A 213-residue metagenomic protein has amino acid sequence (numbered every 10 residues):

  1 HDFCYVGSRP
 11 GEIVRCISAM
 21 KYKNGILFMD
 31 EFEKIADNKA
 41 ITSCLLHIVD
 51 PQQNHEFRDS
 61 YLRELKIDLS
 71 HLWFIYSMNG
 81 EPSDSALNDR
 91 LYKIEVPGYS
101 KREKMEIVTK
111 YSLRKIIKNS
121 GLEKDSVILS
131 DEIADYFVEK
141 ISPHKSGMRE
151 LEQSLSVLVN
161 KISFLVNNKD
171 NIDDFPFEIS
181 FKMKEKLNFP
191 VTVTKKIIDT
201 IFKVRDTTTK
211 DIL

Functional and structural regions predicted by a protein language model:
H1-S8, E33-A40, K93-E103: Flexible beta-alpha connector loops of hexameric P-loop NTPases
H1-Y22: Short glycine-rich substrate-engagement loop in P-loop NTPases that contacts/grips substrate
S8-G11, Q53-R63, K118-L122, S163-F175 (+1 more regions): Active-site phosphate-binding and catalytic loops of NTP-dependent enzymes
C16, M20-N24, A36, F57-M78 (+2 more regions): AAA+/SF3 P-loop NTPase mechanochemical coupling elements
K21, G80-K93, P97-Q153, F164-F177: Conserved C-terminal "switch" segment of AAA+ ATPases
M29-D68: Conserved catalytic/switch belt of AAA+ P-loop NTPases
E33-D37, P82, V157: Residues immediately C-terminal
R149, S154-L213: C-terminal engagement/docking regions of AAA+ P-loop ATPases
